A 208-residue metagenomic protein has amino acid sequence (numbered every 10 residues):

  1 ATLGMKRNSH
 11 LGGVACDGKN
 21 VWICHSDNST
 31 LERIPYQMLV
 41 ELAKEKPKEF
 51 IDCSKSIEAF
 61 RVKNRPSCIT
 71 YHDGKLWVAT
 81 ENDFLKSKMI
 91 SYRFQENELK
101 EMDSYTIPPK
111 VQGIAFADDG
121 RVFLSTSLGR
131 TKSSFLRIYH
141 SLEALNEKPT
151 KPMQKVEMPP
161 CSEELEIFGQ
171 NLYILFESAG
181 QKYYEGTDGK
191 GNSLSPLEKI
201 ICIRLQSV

Functional and structural regions predicted by a protein language model:
A1-G4, D52-F60, E98-Y105, P149-K155: A short beta-strand motif characteristic of beta-propeller blades
M5, Q37, L42-H72: Asp-box/WD-like beta-propeller blade repeats and closely related beta-sheet repeat scaffolds
N8-A15, S56-Y71, P108-A117, M158-F168: Repeated scaffold domains used in trafficking and secretory/extracellular systems, primarily beta-propellers
G18-N20, D73-K75, D119-R121, G169-N171: Short coil/turn segments that connect the beta-strands within blades of beta-propeller domains
I23-D27, V78-D83, L124-R130, I174-K182: Conserved beta-strand positions in repeat-built beta-propeller and related beta-rich domains
N28-L39, F84-R93, T131-H140, Q181-S207: Structural motif
K63-I107: Hydrophobic, aromatic-enriched interface-forming segments
S104-N146, E163: Loop/turn-rich, solvent-exposed surfaces of beta-rich toroidal or solenoidal domains
